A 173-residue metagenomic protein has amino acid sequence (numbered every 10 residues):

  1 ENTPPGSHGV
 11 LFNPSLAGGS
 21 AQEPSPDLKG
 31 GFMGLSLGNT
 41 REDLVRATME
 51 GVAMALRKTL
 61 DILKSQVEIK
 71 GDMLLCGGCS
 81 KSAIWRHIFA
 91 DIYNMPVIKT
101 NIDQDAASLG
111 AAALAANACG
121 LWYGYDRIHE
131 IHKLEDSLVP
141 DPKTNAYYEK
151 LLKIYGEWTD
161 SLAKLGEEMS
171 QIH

Functional and structural regions predicted by a protein language model:
E1-H173: Glycine/Thr-rich phosphate-binding loops that ligate phosphate moieties of nucleotide and other phosphorylated ligands
